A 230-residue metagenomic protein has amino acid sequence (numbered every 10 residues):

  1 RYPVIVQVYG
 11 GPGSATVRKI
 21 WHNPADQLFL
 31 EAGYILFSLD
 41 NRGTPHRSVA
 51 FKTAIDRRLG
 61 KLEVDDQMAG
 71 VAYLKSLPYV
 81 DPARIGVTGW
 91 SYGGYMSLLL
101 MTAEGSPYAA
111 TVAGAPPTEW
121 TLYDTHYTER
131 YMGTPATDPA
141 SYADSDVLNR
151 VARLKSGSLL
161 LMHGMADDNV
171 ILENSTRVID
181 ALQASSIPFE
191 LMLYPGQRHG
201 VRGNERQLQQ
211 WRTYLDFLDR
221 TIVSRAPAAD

Functional and structural regions predicted by a protein language model:
R1-D230: Serine-hydrolase catalytic core recognition
